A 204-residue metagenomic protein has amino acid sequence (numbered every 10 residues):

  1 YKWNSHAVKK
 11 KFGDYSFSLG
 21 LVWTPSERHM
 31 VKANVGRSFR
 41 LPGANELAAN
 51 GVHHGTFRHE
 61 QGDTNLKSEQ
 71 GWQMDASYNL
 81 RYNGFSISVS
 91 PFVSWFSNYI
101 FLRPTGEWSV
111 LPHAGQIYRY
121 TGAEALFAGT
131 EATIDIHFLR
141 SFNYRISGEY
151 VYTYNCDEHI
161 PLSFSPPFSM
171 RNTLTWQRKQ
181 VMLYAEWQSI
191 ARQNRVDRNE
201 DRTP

Functional and structural regions predicted by a protein language model:
Y1-V8, F12-V22, I134-H137, S141-Y150: Surface-exposed extracellular loop regions of Gram-negative outer-membrane beta-barrel proteins
H6-G13, T64-Q70, Y120-L126, H159-S169 (+1 more regions): Replace "Gram-negative outer membrane beta-barrel proteins" with "bacterial and organellar outer membrane beta-barrel
K9, W23, E27-Q73, S86 (+2 more regions): Surface-exposed extracellular loop regions of Gram-negative outer-membrane beta-barrel proteins, predominantly
Y15-L19, G62, W72-A76, I87 (+3 more regions): Hydrophobic, lipid-facing positions within transmembrane beta-strands of outer-membrane proteins
S18, V22, M30-K32, N45-L47 (+5 more regions): Residue-level detector of the transmembrane beta-barrel scaffold of outer-membrane proteins
V22-R28, E69, N79-N83, D135-N143 (+1 more regions): Structural signature of outer-membrane beta-barrel channels/translocons
F92-F96, S109, H113-D197: Gram-negative outer-membrane beta-barrel transporters
